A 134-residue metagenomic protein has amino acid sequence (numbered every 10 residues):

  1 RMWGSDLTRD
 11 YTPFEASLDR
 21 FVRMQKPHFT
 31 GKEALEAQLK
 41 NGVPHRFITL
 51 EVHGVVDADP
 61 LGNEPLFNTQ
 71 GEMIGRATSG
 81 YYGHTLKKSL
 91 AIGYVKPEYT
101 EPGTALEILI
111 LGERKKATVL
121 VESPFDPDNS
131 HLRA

Functional and structural regions predicted by a protein language model:
R1-A134: Conserved, structured C-terminal
